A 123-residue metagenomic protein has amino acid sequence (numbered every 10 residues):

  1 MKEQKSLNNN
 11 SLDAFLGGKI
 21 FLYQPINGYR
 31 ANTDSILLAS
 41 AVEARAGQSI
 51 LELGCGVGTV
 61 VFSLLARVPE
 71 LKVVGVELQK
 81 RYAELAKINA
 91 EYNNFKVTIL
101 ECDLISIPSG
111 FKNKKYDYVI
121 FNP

Functional and structural regions predicted by a protein language model:
M1-Q4, L51: Generic cytosolic/nucleocytoplasmic N-terminal low-complexity/intrinsically disordered segments
E3-R45: Class I SAM-dependent transferase core
A41-F121: Conserved SAM/SAH cofactor-binding pocket of Class I
